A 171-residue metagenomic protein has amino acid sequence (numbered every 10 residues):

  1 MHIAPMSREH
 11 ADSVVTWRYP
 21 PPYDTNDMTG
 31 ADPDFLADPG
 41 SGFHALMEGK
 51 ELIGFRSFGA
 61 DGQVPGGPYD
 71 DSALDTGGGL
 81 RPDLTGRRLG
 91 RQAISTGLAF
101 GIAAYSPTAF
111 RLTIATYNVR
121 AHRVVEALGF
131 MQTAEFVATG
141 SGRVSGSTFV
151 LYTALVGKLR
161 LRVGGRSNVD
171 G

Functional and structural regions predicted by a protein language model:
M1-H2: Extreme N-terminal starter segment of soluble prokaryotic enzymes
P5-R8, T16-T85, F100, A104 (+3 more regions): Acetyl-CoA-dependent GNAT
G59, R111-T113, T133: Solvent-exposed beta-strand sheet faces enriched in polar/charged residues
L74, T108, E135-G171: C-terminal "cap" of GNAT-fold acetyltransferases
L84, R88-T96: Conserved acetyl-CoA pyrophosphate-binding loop and the N-cap/start of the following alpha-helix in GNAT-like
R91, T116-A134: Conserved active-site alpha-helix within GNAT-family acetyltransferase domains
A103-T113: Conserved GNAT acetyl-CoA-binding A-motif
R111-H122, G140-G142: Conserved beta-strand-loop-alpha-helix junction that forms the acyl-donor binding cleft
